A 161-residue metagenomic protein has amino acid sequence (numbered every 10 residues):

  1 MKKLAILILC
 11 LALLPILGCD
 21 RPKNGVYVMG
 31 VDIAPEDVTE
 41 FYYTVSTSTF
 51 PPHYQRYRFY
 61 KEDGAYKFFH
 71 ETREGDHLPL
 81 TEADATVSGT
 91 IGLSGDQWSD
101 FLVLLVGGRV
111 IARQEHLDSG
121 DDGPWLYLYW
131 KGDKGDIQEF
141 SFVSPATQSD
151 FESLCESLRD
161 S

Functional and structural regions predicted by a protein language model:
M1-L4: Positively charged n-region of N-terminal signal peptides that target proteins for export
L7-P15: Bacterial N-terminal signal peptides
C19-T49, L102-L104, R109-S161: Short, well-ordered, aromatic-rich surface patches in folded extracellular/luminal domains
T44-E71: Post-signal-peptide N-terminal segment of Sec-exported extracytoplasmic proteins
Q55-Y60, S88-I91, L126-L128: Hydrophobic/aromatic beta-strand elements that line small-molecule binding cavities or substrate pockets in beta-rich
K61-D63, G92-W98, W130-D136: A short, structured loop/turn motif at beta-sheet edges
E71-S88: Acidic/histidine-rich, surface-exposed loop or edge segments in extracytoplasmic proteins
A83-Q114: Mature extracytoplasmic domains of secretory-pathway proteins
